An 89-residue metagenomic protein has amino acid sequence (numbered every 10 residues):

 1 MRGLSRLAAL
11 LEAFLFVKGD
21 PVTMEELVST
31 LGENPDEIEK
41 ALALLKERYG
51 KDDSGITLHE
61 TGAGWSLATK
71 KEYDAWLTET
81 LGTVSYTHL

Functional and structural regions predicted by a protein language model:
M1, Y73-V84: Short, Lys/Arg-enriched N-terminal segment that forms or immediately precedes the first helix of a structured domain
M1-R2, R6-L7: Phosphate-centric recognition/catalysis
A9-A13: Pre-recognition alpha-helix immediately N-terminal to the DNA-recognition helix within helix-turn-helix or winged-helix
V17-T23: Short capping segments at the starts of secondary-structure elements
E26-V28: A short acidic, leucine-rich amphipathic alpha-helix
P35-A41: Short amphipathic alpha-helical interaction segments
L45-D74: Charged low-complexity interaction tracts in eukaryotic proteins
T87-H88: Conserved small/polar residues in nucleotide/adenosyl-binding loops
